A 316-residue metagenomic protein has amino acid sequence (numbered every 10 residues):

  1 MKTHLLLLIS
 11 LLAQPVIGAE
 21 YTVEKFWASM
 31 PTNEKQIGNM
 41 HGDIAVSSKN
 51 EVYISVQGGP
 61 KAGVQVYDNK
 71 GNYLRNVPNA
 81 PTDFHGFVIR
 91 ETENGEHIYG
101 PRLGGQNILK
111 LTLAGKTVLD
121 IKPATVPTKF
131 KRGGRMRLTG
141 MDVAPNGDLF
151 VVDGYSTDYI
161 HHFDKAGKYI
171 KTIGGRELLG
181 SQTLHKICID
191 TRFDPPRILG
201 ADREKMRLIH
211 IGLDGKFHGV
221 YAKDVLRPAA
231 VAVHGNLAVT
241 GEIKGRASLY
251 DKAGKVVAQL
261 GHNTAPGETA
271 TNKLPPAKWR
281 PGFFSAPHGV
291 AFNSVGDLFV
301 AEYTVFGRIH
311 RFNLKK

Functional and structural regions predicted by a protein language model:
I17-I37, N272-P281: A short helix->beta-strand "capping" segment at the edge of beta-propeller domains
T22-A28, L74-N79, V118-T125, I170-G175 (+2 more regions): Beta-propeller fold detector
K25-K61, T304-G307: Beta-strand-rich domains and repeat architectures in extracellular enzymes and scaffolds, especially beta-propellers
K35-K49, A80-E96, V126-D148, E177-I198 (+3 more regions): Beta-rich, blade/repeat-based domains predominating in secreted/periplasmic proteins but also intracellular
E51-S55, H97-G100, D148-V151, R197-G200 (+3 more regions): Conserved beta-propeller blade signature
Q57-G59, L103-G105, G154-S156, R192 (+3 more regions): Short loop/turn segments immediately following the C-termini of beta-strands
D194-G200, K223-A265, N272: Loop/turn-rich, solvent-exposed surfaces of beta-rich toroidal or solenoidal domains
F283-K316: Blade-level signature of beta-propeller repeat domains, shared across WD40, Kelch, NHL, RCC1 and BNR/Asp-box propellers
